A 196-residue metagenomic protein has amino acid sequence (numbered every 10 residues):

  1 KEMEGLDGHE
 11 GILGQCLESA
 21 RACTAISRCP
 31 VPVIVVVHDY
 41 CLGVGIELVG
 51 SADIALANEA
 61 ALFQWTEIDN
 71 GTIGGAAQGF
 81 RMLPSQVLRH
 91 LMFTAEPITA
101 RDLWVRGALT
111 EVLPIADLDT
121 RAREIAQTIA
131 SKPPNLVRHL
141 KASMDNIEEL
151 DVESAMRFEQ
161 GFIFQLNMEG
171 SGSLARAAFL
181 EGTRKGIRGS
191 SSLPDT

Functional and structural regions predicted by a protein language model:
K1-A22, C41, G186: Glycine- (often His-adjacent) and acidic-residue-rich active-site loop that binds/positions the CoA thioester
E2-M3, A95-A100, A116, T120 (+2 more regions): C-terminal alpha-helix plus adjacent terminal tail
R21, E47, G161: Active-site phosphate/pyrophosphate-handling residues
T24-P134: Crotonase-fold acyl-CoA enzyme core
